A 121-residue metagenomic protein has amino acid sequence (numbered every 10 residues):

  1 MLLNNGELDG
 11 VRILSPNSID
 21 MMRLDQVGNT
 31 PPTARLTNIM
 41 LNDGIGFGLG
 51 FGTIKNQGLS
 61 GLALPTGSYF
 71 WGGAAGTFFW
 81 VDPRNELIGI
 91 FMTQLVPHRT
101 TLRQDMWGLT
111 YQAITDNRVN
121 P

Functional and structural regions predicted by a protein language model:
M1-P121: Catalytic loop of the DD-peptidase/beta-lactamase superfamily, centered on the K-T-G motif and neighboring
